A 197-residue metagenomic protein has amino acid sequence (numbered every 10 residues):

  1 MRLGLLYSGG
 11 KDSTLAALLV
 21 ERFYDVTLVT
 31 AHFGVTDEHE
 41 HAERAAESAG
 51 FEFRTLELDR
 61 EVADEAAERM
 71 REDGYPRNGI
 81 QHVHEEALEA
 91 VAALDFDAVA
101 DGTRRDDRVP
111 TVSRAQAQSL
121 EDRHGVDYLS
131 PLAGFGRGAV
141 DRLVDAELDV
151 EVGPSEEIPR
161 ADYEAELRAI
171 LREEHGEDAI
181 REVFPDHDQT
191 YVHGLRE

Functional and structural regions predicted by a protein language model:
M1-E197: Nucleotide-activated chemistry modules centered on ATP-dependent adenylation/adenylyltransferase
